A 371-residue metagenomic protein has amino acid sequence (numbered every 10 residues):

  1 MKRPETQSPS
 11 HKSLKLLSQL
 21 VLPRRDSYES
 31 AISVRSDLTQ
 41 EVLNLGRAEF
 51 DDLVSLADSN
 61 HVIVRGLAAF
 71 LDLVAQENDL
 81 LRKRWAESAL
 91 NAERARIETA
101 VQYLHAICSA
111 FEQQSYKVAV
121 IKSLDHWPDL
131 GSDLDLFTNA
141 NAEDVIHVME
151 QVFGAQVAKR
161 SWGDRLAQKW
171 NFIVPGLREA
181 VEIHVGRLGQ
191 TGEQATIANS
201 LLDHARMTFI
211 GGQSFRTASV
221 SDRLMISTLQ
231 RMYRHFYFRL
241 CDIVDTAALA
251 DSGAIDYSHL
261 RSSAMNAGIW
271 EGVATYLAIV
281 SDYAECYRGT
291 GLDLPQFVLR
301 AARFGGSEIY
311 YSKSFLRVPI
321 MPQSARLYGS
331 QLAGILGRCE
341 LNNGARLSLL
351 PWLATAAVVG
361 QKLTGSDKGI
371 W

Functional and structural regions predicted by a protein language model:
K2-S132, T138-W371: Conserved NTP-donor binding/palm subdomain of two-metal-ion nucleotidyltransferases/polymerases, i.e., the charged
